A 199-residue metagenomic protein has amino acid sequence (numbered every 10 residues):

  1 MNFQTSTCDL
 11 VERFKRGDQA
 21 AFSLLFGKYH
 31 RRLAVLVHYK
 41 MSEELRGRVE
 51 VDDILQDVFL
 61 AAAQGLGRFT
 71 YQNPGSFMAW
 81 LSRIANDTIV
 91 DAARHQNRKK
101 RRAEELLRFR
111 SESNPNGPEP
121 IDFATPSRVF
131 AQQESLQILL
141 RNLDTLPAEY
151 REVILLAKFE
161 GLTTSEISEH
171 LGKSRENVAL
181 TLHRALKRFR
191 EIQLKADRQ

Functional and structural regions predicted by a protein language model:
M1-R31, G67, E119-F123, S127: N-terminal module of bacterial RNA polymerase sigma factors
E12-R16, Y39-R46, F59-P74, H95-N97: Sigma70-family region 2
R16-G27, V35-D57, S174-R175, R198-Q199: Short, charged helix-capping/linker segments at alpha-helix termini
L33, P120-L155, L162, H170: Amphipathic alpha-helical segment used for protein-protein interaction
A34-V37, M41, N97, L146-R151 (+1 more regions): Short, Lys/Arg-enriched C-terminal cap helix and immediately downstream tail that follows
V49, D53-L60, G75-D87, L180: Structural recognition of an alpha-helix C-terminal capping motif at a helix-to-coil junction
R68, N86-L107, P118, Q132 (+1 more regions): Arg/Lys-rich amphipathic alpha helix in sigma70-family domain 2
L139-R141, Y150, F159, T164-A196: DNA-recognition helix of helix-turn-helix
